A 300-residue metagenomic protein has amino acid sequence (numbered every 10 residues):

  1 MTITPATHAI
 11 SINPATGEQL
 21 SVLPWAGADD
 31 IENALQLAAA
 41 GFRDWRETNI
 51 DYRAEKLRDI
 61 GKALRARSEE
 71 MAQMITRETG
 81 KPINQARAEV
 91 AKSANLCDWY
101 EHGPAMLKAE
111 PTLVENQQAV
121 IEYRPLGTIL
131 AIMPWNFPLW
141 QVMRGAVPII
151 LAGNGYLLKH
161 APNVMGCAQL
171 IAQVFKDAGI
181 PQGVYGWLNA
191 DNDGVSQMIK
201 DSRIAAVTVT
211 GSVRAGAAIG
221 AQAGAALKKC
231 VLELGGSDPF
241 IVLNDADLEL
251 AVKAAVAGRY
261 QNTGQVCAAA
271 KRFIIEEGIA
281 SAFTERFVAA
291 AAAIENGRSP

Functional and structural regions predicted by a protein language model:
M1-Q117: N-terminal Rossmann-like NAD(P)+-binding subdomain of aldehyde/semialdehyde dehydrogenases
G17, R53, I75, C97 (+6 more regions): Residue-level signal for inorganic ion chemistry
A39-F42, R46, G61-S68, A72 (+11 more regions): Structural signal for hydrophobic packing residues in well-ordered secondary-structure cores of soluble enzyme domains
E110-Q182, A205, L227: Conserved small-residue-rich beta-alpha loop and adjacent elements that most often cradle the phosphate/pyrophosphate
Q118-A119, G186-A205: A structured beta-alpha segment of the ubiquitous adenosine-cofactor-binding alpha/beta core
A146-V147, V195, G216, V252: Generic hydrophobic/aromatic pocket-lining and core-packing "Φ" positions
N154, K159-A161, N189, T210 (+1 more regions): Short beta->alpha connector loops at strand-helix junctions that form conserved, small/polar/Pro-enriched
R214-P300: ALDH superfamily catalytic-core signature
